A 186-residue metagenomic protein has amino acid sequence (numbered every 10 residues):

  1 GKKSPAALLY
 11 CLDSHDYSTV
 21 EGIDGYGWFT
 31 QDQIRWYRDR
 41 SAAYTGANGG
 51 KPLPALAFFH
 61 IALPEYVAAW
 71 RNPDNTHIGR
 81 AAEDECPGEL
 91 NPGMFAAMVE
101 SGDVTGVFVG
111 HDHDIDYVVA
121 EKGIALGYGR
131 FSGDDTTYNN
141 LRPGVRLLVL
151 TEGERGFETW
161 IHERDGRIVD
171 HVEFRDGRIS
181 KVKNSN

Functional and structural regions predicted by a protein language model:
G1-S4, M94-A96, I115-N186: Binuclear metal-dependent phosphoesterase catalytic core
A6-D16, F58, I124-F131: Active-site-proximal beta-strand elements of phosphoester/diester hydrolases
L8-C11, I23-D116: His/acidic metal-ligating clusters that form di-metal
H15-Y17, I61-P64, F131-D134, G153: Short, solvent-exposed loop/turn segments at secondary-structure junctions
T19-V20, N72, D176: Serine/threonine-rich low-complexity intrinsically disordered regions
G22-G25, Y138-N140: Short, solvent-exposed loop/turn segments at secondary-structure boundaries
